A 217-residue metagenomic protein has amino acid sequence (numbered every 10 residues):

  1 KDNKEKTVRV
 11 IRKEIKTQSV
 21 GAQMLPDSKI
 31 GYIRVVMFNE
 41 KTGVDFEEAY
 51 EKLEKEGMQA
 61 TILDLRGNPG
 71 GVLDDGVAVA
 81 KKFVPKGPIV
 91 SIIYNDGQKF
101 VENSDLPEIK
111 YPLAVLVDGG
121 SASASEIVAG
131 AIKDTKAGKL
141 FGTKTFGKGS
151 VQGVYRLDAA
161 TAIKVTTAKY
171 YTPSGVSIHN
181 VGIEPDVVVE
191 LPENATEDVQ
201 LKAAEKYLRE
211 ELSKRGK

Functional and structural regions predicted by a protein language model:
K1-K148, Q152-G153: Cleft-lining beta-strand/loop regions that shape enzyme active-site pockets
K6, I178-H179: Generic structural signal for well-ordered beta-strand positions
L157-A159, K164-A168: Short acidic, Pro/Gly- and aromatic-enriched capping/linker segments at domain boundaries
T172: Short, acidic, Ser/Thr-enriched surface-loop or helix-capping motifs
I178, N194-K217: Conserved functional hotspot residues or short segments at active or partner-binding sites across diverse domains
P185-E197: Short, surface-exposed, low-complexity cationic segments
